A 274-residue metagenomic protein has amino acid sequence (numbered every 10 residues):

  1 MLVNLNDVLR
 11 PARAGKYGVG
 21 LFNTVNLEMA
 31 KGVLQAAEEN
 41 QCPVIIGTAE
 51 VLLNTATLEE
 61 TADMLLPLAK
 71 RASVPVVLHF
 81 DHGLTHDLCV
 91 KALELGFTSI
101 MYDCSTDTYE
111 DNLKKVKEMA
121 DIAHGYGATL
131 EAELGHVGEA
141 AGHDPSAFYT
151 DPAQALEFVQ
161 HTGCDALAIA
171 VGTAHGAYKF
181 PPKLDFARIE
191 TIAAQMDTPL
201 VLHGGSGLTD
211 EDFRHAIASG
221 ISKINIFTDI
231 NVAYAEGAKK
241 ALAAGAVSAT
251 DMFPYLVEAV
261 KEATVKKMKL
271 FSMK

Functional and structural regions predicted by a protein language model:
V3-A14, N26-L52, L58-S73, G83-M196 (+5 more regions): Alpha/beta enzyme core
Y17-V25, A49-L53, D251, Y255: A short N-terminal beta->alpha junction/helix N-cap motif
V19-N23, L78-H79, M101, L200-H203 (+1 more regions): Short catalytic-loop micro-motif centered on adjacent basic/acidic residues
K239-K274: Extended, intrinsically disordered, low-complexity segments
